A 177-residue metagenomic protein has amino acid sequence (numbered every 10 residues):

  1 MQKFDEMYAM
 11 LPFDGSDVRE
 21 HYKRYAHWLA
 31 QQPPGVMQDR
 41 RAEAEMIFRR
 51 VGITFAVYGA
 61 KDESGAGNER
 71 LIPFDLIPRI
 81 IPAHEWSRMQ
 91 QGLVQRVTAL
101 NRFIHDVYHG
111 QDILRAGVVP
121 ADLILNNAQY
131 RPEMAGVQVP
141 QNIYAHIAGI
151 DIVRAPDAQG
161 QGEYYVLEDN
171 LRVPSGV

Functional and structural regions predicted by a protein language model:
M1-V177: Preference for protein termini
